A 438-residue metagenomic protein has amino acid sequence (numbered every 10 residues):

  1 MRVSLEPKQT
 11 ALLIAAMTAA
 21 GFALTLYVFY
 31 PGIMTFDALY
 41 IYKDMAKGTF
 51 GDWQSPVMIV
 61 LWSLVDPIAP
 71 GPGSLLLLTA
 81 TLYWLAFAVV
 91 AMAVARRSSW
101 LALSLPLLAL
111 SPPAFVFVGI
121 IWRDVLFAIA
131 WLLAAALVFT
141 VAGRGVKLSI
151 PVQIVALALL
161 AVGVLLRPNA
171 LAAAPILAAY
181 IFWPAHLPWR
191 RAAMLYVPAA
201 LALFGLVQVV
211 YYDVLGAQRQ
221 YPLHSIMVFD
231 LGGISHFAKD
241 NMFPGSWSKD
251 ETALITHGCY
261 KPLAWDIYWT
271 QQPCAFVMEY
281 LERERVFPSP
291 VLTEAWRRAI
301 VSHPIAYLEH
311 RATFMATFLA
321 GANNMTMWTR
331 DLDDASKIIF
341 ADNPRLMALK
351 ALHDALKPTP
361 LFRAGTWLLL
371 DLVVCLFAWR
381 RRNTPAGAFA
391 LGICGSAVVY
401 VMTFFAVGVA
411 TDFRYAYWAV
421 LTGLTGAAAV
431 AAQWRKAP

Functional and structural regions predicted by a protein language model:
M17, F22, A93, L101-P113 (+2 more regions): Transmembrane and membrane-interface helices of multi-pass, inner-membrane envelope-modifying transferases
A23, V152-R167, A178, A199-L203: Membrane-interface alpha helices of multi-pass inner-membrane proteins
L26-Y27, P56-I59, S63, I68-P72 (+6 more regions): Aromatic- and kink-enriched transmembrane "portal" helix at the membrane-lumen/periplasm boundary that abuts
V28-I41, T49-L61, V65, P70-G73 (+2 more regions): Extracytoplasmic catalytic/substrate-binding loops of multi-pass membrane glycan-assembly enzymes
G73-S74, Y307-I393: Membrane-interface anchor segments at the N-terminal boundary of transmembrane helices in multi-pass membrane enzymes
L77-S98, L133: Transmembrane-helix motifs of polytopic, lipid-linked glycan transferases
V89, A128-G145, V155-A156, L160 (+2 more regions): Specific aromatic-rich, kink-prone transmembrane helix
G216-I339: Membrane-proximal stem/loop segments at transmembrane-domain junctions that anchor or position
